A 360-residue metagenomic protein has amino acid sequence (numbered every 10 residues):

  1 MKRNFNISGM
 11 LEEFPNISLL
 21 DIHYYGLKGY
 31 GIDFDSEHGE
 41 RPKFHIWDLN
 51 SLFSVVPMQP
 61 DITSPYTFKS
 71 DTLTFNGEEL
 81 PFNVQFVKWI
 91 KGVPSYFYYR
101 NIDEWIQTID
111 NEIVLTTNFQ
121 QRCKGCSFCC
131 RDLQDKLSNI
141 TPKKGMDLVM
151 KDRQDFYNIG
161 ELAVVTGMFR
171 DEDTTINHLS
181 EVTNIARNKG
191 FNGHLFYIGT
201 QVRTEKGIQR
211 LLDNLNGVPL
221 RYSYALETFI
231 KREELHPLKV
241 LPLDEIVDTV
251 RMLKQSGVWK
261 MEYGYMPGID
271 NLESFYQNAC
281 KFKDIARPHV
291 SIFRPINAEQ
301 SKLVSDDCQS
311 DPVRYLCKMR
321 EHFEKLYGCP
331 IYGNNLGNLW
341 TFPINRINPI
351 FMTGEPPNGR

Functional and structural regions predicted by a protein language model:
M1-D21, G26, C280, R294 (+1 more regions): C-terminal accessory extensions appended to soluble enzyme cores
M1-E112: Flexible, acidic/Gly-rich N-terminal and inter-domain linker regions that tether and position cofactor-handling modules
W105-K144: Canonical Radical SAM [4Fe-4S] cluster-binding loop centered on the CxxxCxxC motif and its immediate flanking residues
C130-G207, V218-I246, K260-G264, H289-S291: Core AdoMet radical
I176-N184, P219-S223, L272-H289, I344-R360: Short, electropositive alpha-helical surface patch
K206-R210, S274: Short acidic active-site motifs
G217-T228, D244-V304, V313-N335: Conserved C-terminal portion of the radical SAM core fold that forms the substrate/S-adenosylmethionine-binding
E233-P237, Q300-S305: Short acidic, glycine/proline-rich loop/turn micro-motifs
